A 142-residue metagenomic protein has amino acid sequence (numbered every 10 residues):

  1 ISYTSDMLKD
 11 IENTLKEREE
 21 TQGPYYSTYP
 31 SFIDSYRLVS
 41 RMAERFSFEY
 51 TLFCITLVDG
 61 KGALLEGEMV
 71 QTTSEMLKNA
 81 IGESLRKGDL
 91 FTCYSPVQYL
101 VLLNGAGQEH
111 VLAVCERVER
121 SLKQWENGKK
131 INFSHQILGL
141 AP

Functional and structural regions predicted by a protein language model:
I1-S40: Signal-transducing coiled-coil linker helices
L15-T21, I55-M69, L85: Active-site loop/short helix in cyclic nucleotide turnover domains
Y29-I33, N104, Q108-K123, N132-P142: Catalytic-core segments of nucleotide cyclases and related cyclic-nucleotide turnover enzymes
S35-L65: Active-site-proximal structural segments of metal-dependent nucleotidyl cyclase/transferase enzymes
Y36, S40, M76-L85, A113-N127: Alpha-helical scaffold within the catalytic cores of cyclic-nucleotide enzymes
R41-R45, L77-Q108: Conserved helix-loop-beta segment at the catalytic/binding core of cyclic-nucleotide signaling proteins
T51, D89-N104, G128-P142: A short glycine-enriched loop-to-beta-strand structural element that forms part of the catalytic core of nucleotide
G62-T73, V101-R117: Short helix/loop segment flanking the catalytic signature motif in cyclic-nucleotide metabolism enzymes
